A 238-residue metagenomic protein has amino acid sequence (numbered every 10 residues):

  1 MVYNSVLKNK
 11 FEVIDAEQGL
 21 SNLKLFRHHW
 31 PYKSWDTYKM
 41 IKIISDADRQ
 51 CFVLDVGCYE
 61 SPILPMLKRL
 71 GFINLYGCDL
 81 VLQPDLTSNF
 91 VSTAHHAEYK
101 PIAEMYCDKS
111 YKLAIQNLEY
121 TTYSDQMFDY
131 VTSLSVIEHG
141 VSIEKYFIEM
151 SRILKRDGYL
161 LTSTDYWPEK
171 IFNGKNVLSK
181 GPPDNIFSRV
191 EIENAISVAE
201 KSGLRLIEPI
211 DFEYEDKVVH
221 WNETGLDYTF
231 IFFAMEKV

Functional and structural regions predicted by a protein language model:
V2-A47: Class I SAM-dependent methyltransferase Rossmann-like catalytic core, especially the SAM/SAH-binding loop
L54, E60-Y120: Class I SAM-dependent methyltransferase SAM/SAH-binding core
Q116-V131: A short acidic, Gly/Pro-enriched loop at the edge of an enzyme's catalytic core that lines a small-molecule cofactor
D129-V141: A short SAM/SAH-binding and catalytic strip from SAM-dependent methyltransferases
H139-M150: A short, conserved alpha-helix within the catalytic core of class I
D157-D165: Conserved beta-strand signature within the Rossmann-like core of class I S-adenosyl-L-methionine
N173-I207: Conserved Class I S-adenosyl-L-methionine
S202-L204, I210-V238: Core SAM-dependent methyltransferase catalytic element
